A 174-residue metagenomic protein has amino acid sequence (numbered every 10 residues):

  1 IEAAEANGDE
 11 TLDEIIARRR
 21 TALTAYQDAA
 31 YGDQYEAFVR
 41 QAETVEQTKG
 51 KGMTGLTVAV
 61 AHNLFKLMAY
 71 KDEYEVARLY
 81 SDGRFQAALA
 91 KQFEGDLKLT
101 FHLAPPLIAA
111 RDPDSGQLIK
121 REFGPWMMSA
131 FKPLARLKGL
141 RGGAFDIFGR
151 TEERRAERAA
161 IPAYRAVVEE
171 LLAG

Functional and structural regions predicted by a protein language model:
I1-G174: Active-site loops and adjacent core secondary-structure elements that bind or stabilize anionic groups
